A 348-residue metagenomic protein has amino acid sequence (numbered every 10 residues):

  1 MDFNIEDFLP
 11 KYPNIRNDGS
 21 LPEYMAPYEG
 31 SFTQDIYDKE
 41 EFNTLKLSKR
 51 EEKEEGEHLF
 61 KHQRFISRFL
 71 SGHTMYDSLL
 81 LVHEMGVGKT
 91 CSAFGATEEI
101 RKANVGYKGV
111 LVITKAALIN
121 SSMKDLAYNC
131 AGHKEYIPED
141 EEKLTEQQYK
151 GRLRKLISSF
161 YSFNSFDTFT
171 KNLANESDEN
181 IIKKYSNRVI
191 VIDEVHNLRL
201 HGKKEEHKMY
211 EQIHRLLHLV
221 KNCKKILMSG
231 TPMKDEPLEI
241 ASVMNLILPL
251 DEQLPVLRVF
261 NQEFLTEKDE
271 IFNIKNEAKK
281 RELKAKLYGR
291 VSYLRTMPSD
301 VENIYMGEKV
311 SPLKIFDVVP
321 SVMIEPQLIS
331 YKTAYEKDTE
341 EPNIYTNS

Functional and structural regions predicted by a protein language model:
M1-L47, A96, G106-Y107, E139-L144 (+4 more regions): Charged, low-complexity intrinsically disordered regions
F3-D7, P13, P27-S31, I157-S186 (+3 more regions): Inter-lobe coupling linker of SF2 helicases/translocases
L45-V82: Conserved pre-motif I regulatory segment
F69, E84, A96-I100, V243: Hydrophobic residues on the short alpha-helix immediately C-terminal to a glycine-rich phosphate/catalytic loop
S78-V82, L111, I226: Short hydrophobic/aromatic beta-strand immediately N-terminal to the Walker A/P-loop
V87-A96, R101-E139, K234-L238: Conserved Walker A/P-loop ATP-binding site and its immediately adjacent core in helicase/helicase-like ATPase domains
E135-K171: Inter-Walker segment of RecA-like/P-loop motor cores
D193-E194: Walker B catalytic acidic pair
